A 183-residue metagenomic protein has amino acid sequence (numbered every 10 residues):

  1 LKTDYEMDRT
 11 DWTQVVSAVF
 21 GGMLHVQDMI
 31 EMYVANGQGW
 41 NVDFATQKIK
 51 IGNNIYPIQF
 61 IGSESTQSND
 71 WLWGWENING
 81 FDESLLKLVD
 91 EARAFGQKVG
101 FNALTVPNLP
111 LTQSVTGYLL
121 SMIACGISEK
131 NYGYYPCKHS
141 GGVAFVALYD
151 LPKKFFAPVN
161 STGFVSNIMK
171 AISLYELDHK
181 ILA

Functional and structural regions predicted by a protein language model:
L1-D90, A94: N-terminal leader/presequence regions that precede the main folded/catalytic core
E83-H179: Surface-exposed beta-loop interaction hotspot
